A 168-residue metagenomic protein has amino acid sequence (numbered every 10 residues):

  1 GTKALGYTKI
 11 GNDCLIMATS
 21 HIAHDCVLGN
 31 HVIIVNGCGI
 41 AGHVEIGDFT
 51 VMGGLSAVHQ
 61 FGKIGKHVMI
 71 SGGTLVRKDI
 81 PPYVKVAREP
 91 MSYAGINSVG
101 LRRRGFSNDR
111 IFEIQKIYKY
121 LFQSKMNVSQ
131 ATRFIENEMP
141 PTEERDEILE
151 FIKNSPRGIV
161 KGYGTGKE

Functional and structural regions predicted by a protein language model:
G1-S92: Structural signal for interior beta-strand "rungs" in well-ordered beta-sheet cores of soluble enzyme domains
E89-E168: Terminal amphipathic alpha-helical/low-complexity segments used for targeting or macromolecular assembly
